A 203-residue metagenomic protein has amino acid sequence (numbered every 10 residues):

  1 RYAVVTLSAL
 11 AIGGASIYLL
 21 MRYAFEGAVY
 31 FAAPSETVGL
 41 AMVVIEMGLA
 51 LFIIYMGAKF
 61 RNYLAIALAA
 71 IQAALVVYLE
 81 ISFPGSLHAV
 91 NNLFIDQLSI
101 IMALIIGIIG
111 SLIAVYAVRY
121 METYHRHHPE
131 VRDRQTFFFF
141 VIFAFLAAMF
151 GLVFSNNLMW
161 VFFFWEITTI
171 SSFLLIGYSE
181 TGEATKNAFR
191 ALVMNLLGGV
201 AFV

Functional and structural regions predicted by a protein language model:
R1-F140: Transmembrane helix-loop-helix hairpins at membrane boundaries of multipass inner-membrane proteins
Y2, F137-A144, A148-V203: Alpha-helical multi-pass transmembrane bundles of energy-transducing inner-membrane proteins
